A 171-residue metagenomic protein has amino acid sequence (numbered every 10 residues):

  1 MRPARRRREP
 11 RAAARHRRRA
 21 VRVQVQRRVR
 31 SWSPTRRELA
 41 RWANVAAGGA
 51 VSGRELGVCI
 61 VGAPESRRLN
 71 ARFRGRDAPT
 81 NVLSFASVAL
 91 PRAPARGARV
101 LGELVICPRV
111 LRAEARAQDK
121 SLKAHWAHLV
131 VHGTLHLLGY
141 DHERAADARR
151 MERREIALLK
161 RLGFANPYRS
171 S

Functional and structural regions predicted by a protein language model:
M1-W126, L135-S171: An acidic/histidine-cluster motif and surrounding catalytic segment that typifies divalent-metal-assisted enzyme active
